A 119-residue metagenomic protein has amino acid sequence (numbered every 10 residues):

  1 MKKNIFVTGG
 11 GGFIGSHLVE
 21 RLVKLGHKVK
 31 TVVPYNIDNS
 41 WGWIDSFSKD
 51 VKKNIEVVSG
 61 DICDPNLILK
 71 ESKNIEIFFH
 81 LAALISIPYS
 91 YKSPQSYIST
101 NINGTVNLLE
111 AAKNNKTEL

Functional and structural regions predicted by a protein language model:
M1-L119: N-terminal Rossmann-like NAD(P)+-binding domain of SDR-like oxidoreductases, especially those catalyzing
